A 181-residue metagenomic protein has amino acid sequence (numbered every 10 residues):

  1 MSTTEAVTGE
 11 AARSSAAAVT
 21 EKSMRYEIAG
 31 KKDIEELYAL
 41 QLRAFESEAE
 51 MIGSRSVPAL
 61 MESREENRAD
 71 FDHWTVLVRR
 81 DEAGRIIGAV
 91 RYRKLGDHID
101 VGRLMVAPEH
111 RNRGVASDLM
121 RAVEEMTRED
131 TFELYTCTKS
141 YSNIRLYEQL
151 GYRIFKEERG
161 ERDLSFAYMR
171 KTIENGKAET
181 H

Functional and structural regions predicted by a protein language model:
R25-A39: A short beta-loop-alpha structural element at the N-terminal edge of CoA-dependent acyl/N-acetyltransferase catalytic
A39-N67: Conserved GNAT-fold acetyl-CoA-binding loop/helix
E66-V78, D100: A short helix-loop-beta-strand connector motif used in the catalytic cores of GNAT acetyltransferases and, in some
V78, R85-R93, H98-M105: Conserved beta-strand in the GNAT
V106, N112-E125, R145-Q149: Conserved acetyl-CoA-binding loop-helix of GNAT-fold acetyltransferases
R111, L134-I144, G160-L164: Conserved beta-strand-loop-alpha-helix junction that forms the acyl-donor binding cleft
M120, M126-T138: Conserved GNAT acetyl-CoA-binding A-motif
E148-E157: Conserved acetyl-CoA-binding loop of GNAT-fold acetyltransferases
